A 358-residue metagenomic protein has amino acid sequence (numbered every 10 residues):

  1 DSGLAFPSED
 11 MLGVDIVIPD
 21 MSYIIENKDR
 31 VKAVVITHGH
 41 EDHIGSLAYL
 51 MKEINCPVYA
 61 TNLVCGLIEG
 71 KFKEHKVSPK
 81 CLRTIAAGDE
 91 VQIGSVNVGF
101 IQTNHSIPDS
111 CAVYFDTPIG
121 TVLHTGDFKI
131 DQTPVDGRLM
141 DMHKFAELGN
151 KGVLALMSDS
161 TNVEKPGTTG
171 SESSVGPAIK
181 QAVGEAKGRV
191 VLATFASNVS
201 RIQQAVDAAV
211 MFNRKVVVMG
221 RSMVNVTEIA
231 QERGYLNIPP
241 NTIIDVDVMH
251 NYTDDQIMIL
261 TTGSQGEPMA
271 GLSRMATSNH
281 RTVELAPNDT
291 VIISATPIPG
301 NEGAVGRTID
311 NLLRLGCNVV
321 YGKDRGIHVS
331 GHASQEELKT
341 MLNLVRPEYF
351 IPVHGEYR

Functional and structural regions predicted by a protein language model:
G3-V35, H40-N251, A270-E284, G303-G306: His/Asp/Glu-rich metal-coordinating catalytic cores of metallo-dependent phosphodiesterases/hydrolases acting on
D207, M211, A230-R358: C-terminal regulatory/interaction regions
